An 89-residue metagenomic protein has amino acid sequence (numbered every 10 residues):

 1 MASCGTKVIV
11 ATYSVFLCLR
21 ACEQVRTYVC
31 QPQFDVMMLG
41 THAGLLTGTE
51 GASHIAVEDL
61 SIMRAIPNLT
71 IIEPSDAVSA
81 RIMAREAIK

Functional and structural regions predicted by a protein language model:
M1-K89: Conserved thiamine diphosphate
